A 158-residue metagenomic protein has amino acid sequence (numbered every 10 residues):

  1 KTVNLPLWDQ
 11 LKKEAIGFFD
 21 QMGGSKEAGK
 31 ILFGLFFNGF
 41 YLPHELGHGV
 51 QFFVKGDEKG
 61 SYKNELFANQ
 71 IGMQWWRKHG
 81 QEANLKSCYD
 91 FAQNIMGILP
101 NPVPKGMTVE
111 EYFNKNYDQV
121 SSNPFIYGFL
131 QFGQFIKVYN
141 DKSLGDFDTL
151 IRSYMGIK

Functional and structural regions predicted by a protein language model:
K1-G34, G49: Active-site scaffold of zinc-dependent metalloenzymes
N4, N38, S143: Functionally constrained cores in energy, signaling, and assembly domains
G29-Y41, E58-L66: Soluble non-cytosolic domains of exported or imported proteins
F40-F53, N69, M73: Active-site recognition of the HExxH zinc-binding catalytic motif
K55-G56, P104: Surface-exposed, polar/charged faces of alpha-helical domains in mature secreted/periplasmic/lumenal proteins
S61-K78: An active-site-proximal "capping" alpha-helix that borders the catalytic cofactor pocket
K78-K158: Long, well-structured alpha-helical subdomains associated with metal-dependent extracellular/ecto-lumenal hydrolases
